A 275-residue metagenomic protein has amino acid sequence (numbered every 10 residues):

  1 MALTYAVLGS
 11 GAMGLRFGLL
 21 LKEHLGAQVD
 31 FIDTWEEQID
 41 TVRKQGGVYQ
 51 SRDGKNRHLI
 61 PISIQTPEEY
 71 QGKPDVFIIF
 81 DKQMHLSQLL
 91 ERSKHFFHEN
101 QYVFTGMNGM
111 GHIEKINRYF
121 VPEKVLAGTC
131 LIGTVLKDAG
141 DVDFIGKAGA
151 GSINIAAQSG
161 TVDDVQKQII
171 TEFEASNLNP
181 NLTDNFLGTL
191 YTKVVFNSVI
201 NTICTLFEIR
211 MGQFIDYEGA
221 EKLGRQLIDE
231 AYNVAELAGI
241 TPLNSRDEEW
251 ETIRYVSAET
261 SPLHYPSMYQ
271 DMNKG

Functional and structural regions predicted by a protein language model:
M1-K55: NAD(P)+-binding Rossmann beta1-loop-alpha1 motif at the extreme N-terminus of oxidoreductases
A2-L3, D75, G151: Nucleotide donor/acceptor-binding cores
G47-I64, N197: N-terminal glycine-rich dinucleotide-binding loop that anchors FAD/FMN and/or NAD(P) in oxidoreductases
N56-V142: Rossmann-like NAD(P)(H) cofactor-binding subdomain of soluble oxidoreductases
S63-Q65, L126, N181-T183, L243 (+1 more regions): General small-molecule cofactor/ligand-binding pocket signal
N108-T189, K193, V199: Rossmann-fold dinucleotide-binding core
L187-K274: Helical "substrate-binding/catalytic lid" subdomain of Rossmann-like NAD(P)-dependent dehydrogenases/reductases
